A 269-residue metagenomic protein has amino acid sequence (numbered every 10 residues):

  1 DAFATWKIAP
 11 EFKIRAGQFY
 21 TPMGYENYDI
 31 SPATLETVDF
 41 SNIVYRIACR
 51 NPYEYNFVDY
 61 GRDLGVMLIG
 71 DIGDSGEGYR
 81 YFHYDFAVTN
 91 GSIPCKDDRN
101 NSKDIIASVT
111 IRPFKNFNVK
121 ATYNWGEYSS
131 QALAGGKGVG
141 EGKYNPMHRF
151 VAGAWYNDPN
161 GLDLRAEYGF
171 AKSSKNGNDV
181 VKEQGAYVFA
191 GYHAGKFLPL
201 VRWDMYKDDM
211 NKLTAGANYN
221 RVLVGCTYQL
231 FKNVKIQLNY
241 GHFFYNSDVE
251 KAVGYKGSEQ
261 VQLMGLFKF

Functional and structural regions predicted by a protein language model:
D1-G91, R99-I106, T110-V119, F189-L200 (+1 more regions): Outer membrane beta-barrel
F3-A9, R15-Q18, L35-E36, F117-F269: Outer-membrane beta-barrel pore domains
Y55, K96, E141: Charge-dense, low-complexity intrinsically disordered segments
A87-K96, S130-G138: Active-site-proximal beta-alpha loop/turn segments in soluble metabolic enzymes
